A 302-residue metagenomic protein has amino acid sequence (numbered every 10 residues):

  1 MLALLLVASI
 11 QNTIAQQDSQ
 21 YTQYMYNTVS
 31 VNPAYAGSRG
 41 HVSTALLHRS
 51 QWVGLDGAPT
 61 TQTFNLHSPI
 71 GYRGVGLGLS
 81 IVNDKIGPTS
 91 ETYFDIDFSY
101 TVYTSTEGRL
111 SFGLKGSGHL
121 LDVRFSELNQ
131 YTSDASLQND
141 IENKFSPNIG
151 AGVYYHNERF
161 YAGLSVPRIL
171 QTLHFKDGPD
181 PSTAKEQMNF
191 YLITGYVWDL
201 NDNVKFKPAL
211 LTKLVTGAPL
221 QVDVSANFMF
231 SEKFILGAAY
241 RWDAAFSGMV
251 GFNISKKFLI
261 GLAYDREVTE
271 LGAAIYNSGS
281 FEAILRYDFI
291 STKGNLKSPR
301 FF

Functional and structural regions predicted by a protein language model:
M1-A3: Sec-dependent signal peptide recognition, specifically the positively charged N-region followed immediately by
L6-I14: C-terminal segment of classical bacterial N-terminal signal peptides
Q16-F302: Subset of outer-membrane beta-barrel
